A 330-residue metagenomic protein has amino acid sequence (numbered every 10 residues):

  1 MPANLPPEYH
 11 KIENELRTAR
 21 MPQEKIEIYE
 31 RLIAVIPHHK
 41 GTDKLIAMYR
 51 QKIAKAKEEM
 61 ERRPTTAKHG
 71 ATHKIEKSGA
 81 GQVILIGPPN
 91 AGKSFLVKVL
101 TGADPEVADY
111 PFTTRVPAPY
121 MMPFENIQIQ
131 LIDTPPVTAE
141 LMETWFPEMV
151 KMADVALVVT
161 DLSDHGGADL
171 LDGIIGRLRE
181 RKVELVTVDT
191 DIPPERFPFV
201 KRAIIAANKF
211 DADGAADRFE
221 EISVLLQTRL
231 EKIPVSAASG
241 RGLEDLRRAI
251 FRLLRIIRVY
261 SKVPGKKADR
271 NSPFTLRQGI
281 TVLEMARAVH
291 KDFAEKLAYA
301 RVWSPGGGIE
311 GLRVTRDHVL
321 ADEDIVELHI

Functional and structural regions predicted by a protein language model:
P2-H165: Conserved G1/Walker A P-loop phosphate-binding module
R20-G81, I86, A91, V186-I330: C-terminal-of-GTPase-core extension/linker across diverse P-loop GTPases
V99-L100, T144-P147, L171-I174, R218-I222: Short, glycine/charged-enriched secondary-structure capping and boundary segments
P123, G167, K201-I204: Structured core of small recognition/catalytic domains
V137-A139, K151-P193, F210-A216, A238-G240: Conserved Switch II/interswitch segment of TRAFAC-class P-loop GTPases
